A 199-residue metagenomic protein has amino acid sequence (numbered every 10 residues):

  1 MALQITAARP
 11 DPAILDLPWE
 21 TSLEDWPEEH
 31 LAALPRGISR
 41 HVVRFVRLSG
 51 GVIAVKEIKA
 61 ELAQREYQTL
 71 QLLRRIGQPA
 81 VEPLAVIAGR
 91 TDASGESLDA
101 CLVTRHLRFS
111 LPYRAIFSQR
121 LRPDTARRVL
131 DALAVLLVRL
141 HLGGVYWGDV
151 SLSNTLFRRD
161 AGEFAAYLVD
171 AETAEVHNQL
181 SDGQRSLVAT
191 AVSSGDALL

Functional and structural regions predicted by a protein language model:
M1-W19: N-terminal presequences and immediately downstream first alpha-helices
A2, R108, A161: A broadly conserved detector of short glycine/acidic/proline-rich loop/turn motifs that flank catalytic sites and bind
I14-R127, D131-G148, F164, L199: Conserved ATP-binding subdomain of kinase catalytic cores across diverse folds
Y146, L152-L198: Catalytic activation segment of kinase domains across protein kinase-like and atypical kinase folds
